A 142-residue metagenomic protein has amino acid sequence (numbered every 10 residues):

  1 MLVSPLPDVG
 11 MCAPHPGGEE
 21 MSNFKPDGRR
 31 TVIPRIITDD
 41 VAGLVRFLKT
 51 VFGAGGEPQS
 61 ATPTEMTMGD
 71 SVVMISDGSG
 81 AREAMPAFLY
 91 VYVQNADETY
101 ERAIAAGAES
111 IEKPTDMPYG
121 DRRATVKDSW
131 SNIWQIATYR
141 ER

Functional and structural regions predicted by a protein language model:
L6-R46, G55, D70-V72, A87-L89 (+1 more regions): N-terminal beta-strand motif that seeds the catalytic metal site of vicinal oxygen chelate
T31-D39, T64-T67, G80-I104, R122-K127: Vicinal oxygen chelate
R35, D77-G78, P118, T125 (+1 more regions): Short beta->alpha transition motifs characteristic of CBS
F47-L48, A103, D128-S131: Conserved active-site tyrosine of GNAT-family acetyltransferases
T50-E57, G107-E109: Conserved acetyl-CoA-binding loop of GNAT-fold acetyltransferases
G55-A87, I133-T138: Conserved short beta-strand elements that form part of the metal-binding/catalytic scaffold of enzyme active sites
S60, Y119-D121: Short, small/polar residue-rich loop motifs at catalytic or cofactor-binding pockets
F88, A106, S110-P114: Active-site region of chymotrypsin-like
